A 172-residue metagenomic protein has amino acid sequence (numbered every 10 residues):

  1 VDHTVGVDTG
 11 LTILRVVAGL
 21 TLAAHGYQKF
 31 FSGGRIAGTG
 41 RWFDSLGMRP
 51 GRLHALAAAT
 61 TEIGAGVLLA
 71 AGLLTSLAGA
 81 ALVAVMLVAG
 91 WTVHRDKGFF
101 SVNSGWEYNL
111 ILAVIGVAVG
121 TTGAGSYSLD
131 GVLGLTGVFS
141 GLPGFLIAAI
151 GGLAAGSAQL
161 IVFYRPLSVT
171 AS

Functional and structural regions predicted by a protein language model:
V1-F31, G38, R52, T75-S172: Extended, low-polarity transmembrane helix blocks
G34-R49: Cytosolic, membrane-interface loops and tails of multi-pass inner-membrane proteins
R41-D44, A65, V85: N-terminal, well-ordered alpha-helical segments
R41-S45, A55, G134: Short amphipathic alpha-helical coupling elements at transmembrane boundaries
M48-T60, G64: Interfacial helix-start motif at the membrane-water boundary
T60-A70, V93: Hydrophobic, membrane-inserted alpha-helices
